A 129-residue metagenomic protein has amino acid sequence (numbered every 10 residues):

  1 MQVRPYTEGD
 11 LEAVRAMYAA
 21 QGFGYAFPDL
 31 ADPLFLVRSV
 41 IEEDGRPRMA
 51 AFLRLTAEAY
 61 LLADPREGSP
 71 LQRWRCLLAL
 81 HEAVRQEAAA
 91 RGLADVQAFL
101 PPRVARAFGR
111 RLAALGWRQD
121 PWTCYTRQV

Functional and structural regions predicted by a protein language model:
M1-F27, W117, T123-T126: Short amphipathic alpha-helix that is part of the acyltransferase structural core
M1-R15, L34-F35, S39-G45, A83-L100: Solvent-exposed, well-ordered amphipathic alpha-helical segments that flank/support binding or catalytic loops
A13, A107-F108, V129: Short, solvent-exposed polar/charged micro-motifs at secondary-structure junctions
A31-R73, V129: Conserved donor-binding loop and adjoining core beta-sheet/short helix segment in diverse acyl/aminoacyl transferases
D32, P102-R103, T126: Conserved beta-strand edge residues that scaffold enzyme active sites
A57-L115, D120: Acyl-donor binding region in acyl/amide transferases
R85, Q128-V129: Accessory recognition modules or surfaces
